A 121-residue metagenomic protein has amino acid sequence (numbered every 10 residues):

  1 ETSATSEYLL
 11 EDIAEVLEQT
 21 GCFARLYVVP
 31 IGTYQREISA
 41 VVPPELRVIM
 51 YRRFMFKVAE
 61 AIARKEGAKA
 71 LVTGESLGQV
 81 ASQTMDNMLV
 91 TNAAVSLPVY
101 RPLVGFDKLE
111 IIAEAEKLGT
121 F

Functional and structural regions predicted by a protein language model:
E1-S96, R101-K117: ATP-dependent adenylation/nucleotidyltransferase module used to activate substrates
G119-F121: A conserved acidic, glycine/proline-rich C-terminal tail/linker
